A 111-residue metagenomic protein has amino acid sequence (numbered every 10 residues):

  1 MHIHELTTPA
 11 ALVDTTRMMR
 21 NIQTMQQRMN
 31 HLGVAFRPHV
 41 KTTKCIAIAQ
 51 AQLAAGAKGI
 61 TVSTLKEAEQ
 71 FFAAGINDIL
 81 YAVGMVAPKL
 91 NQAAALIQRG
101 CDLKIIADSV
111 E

Functional and structural regions predicted by a protein language model:
M1-H2, R28, L96: Short hydrophobic/aromatic segments of transmembrane alpha-helices and their interfaces
M1-V13: Generic N-terminal amphipathic, Lys/Arg-enriched alpha-helix
I3-E5, L32, N77: Short, functionally important structural connectors and interaction interfaces within domains
T8, G33, G100-D102: Short, solvent-exposed beta-strand edge segments and adjacent coil->beta transition regions
A11-D14, M18, I22, V86 (+1 more regions): Generic structural signal for well-ordered, non-membrane alpha-helical segments in soluble metabolic enzymes
V13-D14, F36-R37, G56: A generic structural signal for short
R17-Q50, T61: N-terminal glycine-rich anion-binding loops that anchor highly charged ligand groups
H39-E111: Active-site-proximal beta-alpha core segment in soluble small-molecule metabolic enzymes
